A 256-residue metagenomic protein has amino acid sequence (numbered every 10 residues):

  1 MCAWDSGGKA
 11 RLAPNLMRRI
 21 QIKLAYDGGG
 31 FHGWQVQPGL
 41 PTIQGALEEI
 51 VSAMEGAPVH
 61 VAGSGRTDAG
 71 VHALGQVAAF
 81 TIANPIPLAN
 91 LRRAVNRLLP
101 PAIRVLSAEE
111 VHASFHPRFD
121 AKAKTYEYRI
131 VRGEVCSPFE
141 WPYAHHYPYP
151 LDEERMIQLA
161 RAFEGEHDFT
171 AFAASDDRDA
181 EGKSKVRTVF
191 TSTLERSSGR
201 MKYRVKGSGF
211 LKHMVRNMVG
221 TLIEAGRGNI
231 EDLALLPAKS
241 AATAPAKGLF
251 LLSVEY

Functional and structural regions predicted by a protein language model:
C2, P14-Y256: Structured-RNA-binding interfaces characteristic of tRNA pseudouridine synthases
G7-G8: Residue-identity detector for glycine
